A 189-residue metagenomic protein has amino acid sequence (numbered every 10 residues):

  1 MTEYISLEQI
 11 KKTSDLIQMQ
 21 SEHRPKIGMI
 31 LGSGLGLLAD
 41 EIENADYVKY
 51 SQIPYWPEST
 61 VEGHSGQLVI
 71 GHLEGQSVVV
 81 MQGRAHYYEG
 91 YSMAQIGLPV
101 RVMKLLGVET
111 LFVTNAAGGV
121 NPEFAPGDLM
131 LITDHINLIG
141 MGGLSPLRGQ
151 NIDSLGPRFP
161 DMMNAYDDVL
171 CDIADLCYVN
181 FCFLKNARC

Functional and structural regions predicted by a protein language model:
T2-M162: Metabolite-binding pocket within alpha/beta catalytic cores that recognizes anionic/polar moieties
L111-F112, V179-F181: Hydrophobic residues within beta-strands of alpha/beta enzymes
D161-Y178, K185-C189: Active-site rim beta-loop-alpha module in soluble metabolic enzymes
